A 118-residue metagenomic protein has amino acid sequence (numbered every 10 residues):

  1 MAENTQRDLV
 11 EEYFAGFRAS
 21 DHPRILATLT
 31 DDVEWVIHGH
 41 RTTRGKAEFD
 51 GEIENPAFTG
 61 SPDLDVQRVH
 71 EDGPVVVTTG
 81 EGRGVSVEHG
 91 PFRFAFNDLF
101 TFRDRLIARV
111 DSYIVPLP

Functional and structural regions predicted by a protein language model:
M1-A27, D31: Short, low-complexity N-terminal intrinsically disordered segments enriched in polar/charged residues
P23-L26, D31-D72: A solvent-exposed, acidic/Ser-Thr-rich amphipathic alpha-helical stretch
F58, G84-F92: Short, cysteine-centered beta-strand-loop-beta hairpins and adjacent loop/turn segments enriched in charged/polar
P62-D65, F92-N97: Short, surface-exposed coil-to-beta transition loops
G73-G82: A short hydrophobic beta-strand element
G82-G84, F102: Hydrophobic beta-strand positions in extracellular immunoglobulin-like domains
A95-P118: Short beta-strand edge/turn micro-motifs at domain boundaries
